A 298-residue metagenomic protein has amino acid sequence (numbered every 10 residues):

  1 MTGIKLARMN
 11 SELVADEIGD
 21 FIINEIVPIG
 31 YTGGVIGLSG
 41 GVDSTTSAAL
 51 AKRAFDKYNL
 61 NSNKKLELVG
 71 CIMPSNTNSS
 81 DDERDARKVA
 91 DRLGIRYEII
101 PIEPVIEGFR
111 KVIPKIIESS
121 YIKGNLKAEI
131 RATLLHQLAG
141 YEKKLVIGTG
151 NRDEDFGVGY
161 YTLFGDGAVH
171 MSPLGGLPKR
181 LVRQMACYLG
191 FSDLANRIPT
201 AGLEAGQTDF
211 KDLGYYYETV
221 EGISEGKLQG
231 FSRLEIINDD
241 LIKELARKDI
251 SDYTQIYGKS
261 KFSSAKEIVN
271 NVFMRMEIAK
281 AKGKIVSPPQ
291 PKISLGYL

Functional and structural regions predicted by a protein language model:
M1-I36, L50-R53, Y58-L60, K64-T77 (+6 more regions): ATP/NTP-dependent adenylation/nucleotidyl-transfer catalytic domains that generate, transfer, or process NMP-activated
G41: Conserved G/P- and acidic residue-centered "switch" motifs that form tight phosphate/ATP-binding loops in soluble
T46-S47: Hydrophobic positions on the alpha1 helix immediately C-terminal to the Walker A/P-loop
T77-D85: N-terminal phosphate-binding loop and adjacent alpha-helix
I130: His/acidic metal-ligating clusters that form di-metal
